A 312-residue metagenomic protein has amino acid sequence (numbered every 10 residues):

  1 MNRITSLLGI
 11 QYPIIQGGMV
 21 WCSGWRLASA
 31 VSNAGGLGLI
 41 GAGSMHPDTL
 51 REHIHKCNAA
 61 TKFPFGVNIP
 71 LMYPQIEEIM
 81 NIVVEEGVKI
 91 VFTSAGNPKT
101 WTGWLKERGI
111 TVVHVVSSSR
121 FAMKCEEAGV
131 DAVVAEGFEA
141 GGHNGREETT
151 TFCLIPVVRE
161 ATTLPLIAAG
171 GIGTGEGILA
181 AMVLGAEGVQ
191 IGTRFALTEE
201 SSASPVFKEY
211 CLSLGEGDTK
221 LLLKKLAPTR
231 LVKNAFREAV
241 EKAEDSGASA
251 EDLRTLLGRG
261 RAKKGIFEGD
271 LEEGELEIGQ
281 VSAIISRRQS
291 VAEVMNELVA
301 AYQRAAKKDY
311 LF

Functional and structural regions predicted by a protein language model:
M1-A161, P165: Active-site entrance/lid segments in N-terminal catalytic domains of soluble metabolic enzymes
M19, G171-I172: Active-site metal-binding loops of divalent metal-dependent hydrolases
V115, G170-G171: Conserved acidic functional residues
G145-I167, G173-F312: Conserved active-site-proximal phosphate/metal-binding subdomains
